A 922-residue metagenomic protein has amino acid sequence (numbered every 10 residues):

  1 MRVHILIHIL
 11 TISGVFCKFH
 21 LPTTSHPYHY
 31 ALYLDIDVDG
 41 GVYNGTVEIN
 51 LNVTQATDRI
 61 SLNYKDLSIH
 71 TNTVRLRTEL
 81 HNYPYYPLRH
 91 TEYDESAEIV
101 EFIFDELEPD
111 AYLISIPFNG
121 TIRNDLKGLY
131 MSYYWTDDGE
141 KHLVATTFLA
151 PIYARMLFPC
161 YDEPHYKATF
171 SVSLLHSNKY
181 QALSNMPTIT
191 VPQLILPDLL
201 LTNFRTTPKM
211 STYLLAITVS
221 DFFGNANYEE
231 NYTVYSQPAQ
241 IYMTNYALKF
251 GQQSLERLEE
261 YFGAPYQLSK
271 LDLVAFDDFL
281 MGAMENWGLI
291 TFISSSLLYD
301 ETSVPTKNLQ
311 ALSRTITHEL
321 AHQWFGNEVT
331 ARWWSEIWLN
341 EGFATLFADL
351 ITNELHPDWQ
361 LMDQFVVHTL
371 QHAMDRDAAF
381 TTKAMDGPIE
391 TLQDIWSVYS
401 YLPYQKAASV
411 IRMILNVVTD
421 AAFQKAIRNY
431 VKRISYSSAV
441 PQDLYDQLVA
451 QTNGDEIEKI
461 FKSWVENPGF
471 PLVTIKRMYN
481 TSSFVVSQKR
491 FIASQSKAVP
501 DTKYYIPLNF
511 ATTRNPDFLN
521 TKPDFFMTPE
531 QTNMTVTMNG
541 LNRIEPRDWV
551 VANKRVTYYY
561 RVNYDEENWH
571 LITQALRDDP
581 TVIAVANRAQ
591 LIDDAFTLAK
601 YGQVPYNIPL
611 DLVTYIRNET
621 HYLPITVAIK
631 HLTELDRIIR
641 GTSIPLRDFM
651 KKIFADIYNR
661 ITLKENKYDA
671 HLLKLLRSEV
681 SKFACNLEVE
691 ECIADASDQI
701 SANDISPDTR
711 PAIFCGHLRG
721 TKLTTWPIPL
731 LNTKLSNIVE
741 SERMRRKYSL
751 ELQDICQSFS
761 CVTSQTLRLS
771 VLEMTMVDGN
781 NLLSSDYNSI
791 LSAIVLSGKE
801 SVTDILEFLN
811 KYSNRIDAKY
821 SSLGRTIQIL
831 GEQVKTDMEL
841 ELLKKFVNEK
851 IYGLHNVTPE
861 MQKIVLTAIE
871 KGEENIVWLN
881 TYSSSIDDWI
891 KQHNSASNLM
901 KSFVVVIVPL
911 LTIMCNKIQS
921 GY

Functional and structural regions predicted by a protein language model:
R2-E48, A56, L80, Y134-V144 (+2 more regions): N-terminal, polar/Ser/Thr-rich
F19-T23, E108, P117-S171, S220-Y228 (+3 more regions): Glycine/proline-rich low-complexity spacer/linker segments in large multi-domain proteins
G45, T136, T147-I152, P159-T317 (+4 more regions): Hydrophobic helix-coil surface modules that form long, contiguous segments used for peptide/substrate interaction
V47-L51, D110-N124, F170-N178, T202-P208 (+1 more regions): Short, hydrophobic/aromatic-enriched beta-strand segments in well-ordered soluble domains
L67-T136, L196, M538-I544: A surface-exposed beta-strand-loop module
S96, V144, F204, V234-K497 (+5 more regions): Hydrophobic alpha-helical and helix-loop surface patches within well-folded domains that function as non-catalytic
T352, D363, L370-Q371, A378 (+5 more regions): Long, ordered, helix-rich scaffold segments
K891-V905: C-terminal GPI-anchoring signal of eukaryotic secretory precursors
